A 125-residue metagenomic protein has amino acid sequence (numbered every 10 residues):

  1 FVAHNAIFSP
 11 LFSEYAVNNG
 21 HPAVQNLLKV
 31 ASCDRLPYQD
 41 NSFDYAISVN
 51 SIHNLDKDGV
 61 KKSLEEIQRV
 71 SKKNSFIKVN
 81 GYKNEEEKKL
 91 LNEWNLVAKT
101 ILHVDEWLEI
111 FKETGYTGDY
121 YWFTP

Functional and structural regions predicted by a protein language model:
F1-P37, L55-K62, E66-P125: Class I (Rossmann-like) S-adenosyl-L-methionine-dependent methyltransferase catalytic domain, capturing the SAM-binding
F43-D44: Local beta-strand N-terminus motif with an aromatic residue
I47: A conserved beta-strand element that flanks and buttresses the S-adenosyl-L-methionine
S51: Hydrophobic adenine-recognition pocket in adenosine-nucleotide-binding enzymes
